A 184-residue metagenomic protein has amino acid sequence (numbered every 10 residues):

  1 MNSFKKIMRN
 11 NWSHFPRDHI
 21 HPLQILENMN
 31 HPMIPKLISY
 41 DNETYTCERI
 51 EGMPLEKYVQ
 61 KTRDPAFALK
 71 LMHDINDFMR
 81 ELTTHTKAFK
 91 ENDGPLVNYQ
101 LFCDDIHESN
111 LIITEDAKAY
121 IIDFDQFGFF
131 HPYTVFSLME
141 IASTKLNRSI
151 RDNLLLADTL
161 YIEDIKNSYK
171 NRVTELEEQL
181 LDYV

Functional and structural regions predicted by a protein language model:
M1-Q24: ATP-binding glycine-rich loop module of kinase domains
S13-H19, E56-K61, F130-F136: Active-site-adjacent loop/helix micro-motif of nuclease/hydrolase catalytic cores
L23-I34, E56-S109, A119: Conserved kinase catalytic-core helix
K36-T44: Short beta-strand micro-motifs within the conserved protein kinase catalytic domain, predominantly in the N-lobe
T44-P54: Conserved short submotifs of the Hanks-type protein kinase catalytic core that shape the nucleotide-binding pocket
E51, E108, Q126-G128: Short, glycine/acidic-enriched loop or turn micro-motifs at the edges of active sites
L96-C103, T114-V184: C-lobe/activation-segment region of protein kinase-like
